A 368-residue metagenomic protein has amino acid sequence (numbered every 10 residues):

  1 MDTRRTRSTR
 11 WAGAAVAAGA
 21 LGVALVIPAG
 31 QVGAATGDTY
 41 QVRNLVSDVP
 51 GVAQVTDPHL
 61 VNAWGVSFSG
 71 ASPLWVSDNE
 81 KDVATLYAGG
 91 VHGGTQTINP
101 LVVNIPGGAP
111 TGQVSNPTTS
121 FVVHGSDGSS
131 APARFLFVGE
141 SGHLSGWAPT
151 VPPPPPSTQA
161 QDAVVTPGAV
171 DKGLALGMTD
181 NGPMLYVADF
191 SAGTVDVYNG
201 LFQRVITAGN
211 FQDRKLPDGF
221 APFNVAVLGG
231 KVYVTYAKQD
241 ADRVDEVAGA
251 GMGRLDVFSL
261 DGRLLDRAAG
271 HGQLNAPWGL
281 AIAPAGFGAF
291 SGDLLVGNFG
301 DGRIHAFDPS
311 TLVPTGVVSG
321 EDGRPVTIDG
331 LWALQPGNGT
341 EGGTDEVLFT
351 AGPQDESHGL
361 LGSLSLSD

Functional and structural regions predicted by a protein language model:
D2-G33: Secretory targeting and sorting signals
G30-D368: Sequence/structural signature of beta-propeller domains
